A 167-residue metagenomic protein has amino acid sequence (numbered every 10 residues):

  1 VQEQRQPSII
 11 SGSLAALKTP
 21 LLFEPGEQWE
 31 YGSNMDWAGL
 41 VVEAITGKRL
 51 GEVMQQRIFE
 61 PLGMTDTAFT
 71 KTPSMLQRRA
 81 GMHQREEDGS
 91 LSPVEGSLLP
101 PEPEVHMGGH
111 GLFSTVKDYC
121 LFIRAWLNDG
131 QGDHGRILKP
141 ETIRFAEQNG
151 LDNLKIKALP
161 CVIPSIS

Functional and structural regions predicted by a protein language model:
V1-S167: Short, surface-exposed loop or secondary-structure junction motifs that flank catalytic or metal-binding residues
